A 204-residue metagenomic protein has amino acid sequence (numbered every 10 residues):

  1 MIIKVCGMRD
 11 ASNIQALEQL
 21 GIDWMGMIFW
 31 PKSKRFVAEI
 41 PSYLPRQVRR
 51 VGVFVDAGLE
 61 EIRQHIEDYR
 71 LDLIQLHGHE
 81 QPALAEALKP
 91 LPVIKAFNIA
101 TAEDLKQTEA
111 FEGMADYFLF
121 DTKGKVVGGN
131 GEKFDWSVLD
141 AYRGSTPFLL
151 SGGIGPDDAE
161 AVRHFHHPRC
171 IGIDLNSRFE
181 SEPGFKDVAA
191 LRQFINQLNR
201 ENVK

Functional and structural regions predicted by a protein language model:
M1-K204: Conserved N-terminal beta1-alpha1 strand-loop-helix module at the mouth
